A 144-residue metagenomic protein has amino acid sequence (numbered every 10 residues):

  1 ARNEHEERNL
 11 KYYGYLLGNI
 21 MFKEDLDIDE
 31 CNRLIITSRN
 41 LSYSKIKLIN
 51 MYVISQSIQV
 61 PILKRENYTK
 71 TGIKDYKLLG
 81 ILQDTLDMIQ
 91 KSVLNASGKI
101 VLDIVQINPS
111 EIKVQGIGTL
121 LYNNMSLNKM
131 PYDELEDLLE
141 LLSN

Functional and structural regions predicted by a protein language model:
R2-N144: Long, helix-rich, hydrophobic modules that act as membrane-proximal anchors or helical bundle/coiled-coil regulators
